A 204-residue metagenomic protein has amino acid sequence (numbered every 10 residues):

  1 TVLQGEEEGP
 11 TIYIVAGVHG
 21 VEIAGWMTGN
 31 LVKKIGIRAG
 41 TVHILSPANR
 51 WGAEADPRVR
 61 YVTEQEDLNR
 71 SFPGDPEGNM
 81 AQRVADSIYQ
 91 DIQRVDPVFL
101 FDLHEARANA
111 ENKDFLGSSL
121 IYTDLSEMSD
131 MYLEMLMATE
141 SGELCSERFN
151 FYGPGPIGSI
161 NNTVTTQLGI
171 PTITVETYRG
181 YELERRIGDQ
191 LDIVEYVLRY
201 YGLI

Functional and structural regions predicted by a protein language model:
T1-I204: Structured catalytic-domain cores with a bias toward divalent-metal coordination
